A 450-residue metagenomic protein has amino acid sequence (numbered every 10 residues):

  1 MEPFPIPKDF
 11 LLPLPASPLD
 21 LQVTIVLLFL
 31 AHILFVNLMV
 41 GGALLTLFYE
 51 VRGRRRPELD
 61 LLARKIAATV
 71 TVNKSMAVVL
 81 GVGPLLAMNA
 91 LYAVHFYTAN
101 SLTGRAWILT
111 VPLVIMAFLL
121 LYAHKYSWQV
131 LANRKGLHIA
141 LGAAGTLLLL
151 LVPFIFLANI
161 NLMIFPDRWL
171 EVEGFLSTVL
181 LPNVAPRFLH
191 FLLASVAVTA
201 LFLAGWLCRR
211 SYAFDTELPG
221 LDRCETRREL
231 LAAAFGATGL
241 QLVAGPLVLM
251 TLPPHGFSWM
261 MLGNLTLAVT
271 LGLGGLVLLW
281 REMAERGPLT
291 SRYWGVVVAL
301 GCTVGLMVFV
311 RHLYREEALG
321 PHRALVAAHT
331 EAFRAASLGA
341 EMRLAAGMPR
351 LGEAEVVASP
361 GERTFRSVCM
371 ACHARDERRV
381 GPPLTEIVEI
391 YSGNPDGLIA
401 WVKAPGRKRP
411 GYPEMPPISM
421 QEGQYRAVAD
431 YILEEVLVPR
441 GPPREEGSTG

Functional and structural regions predicted by a protein language model:
M1-F29, E58, L62, L86-A106 (+3 more regions): Membrane-interface interhelical loops and short amphipathic "cap" helices that link adjacent transmembrane segments
V36-T46, I108-K125, L189-W206, A268-E282: Hydrophobic cores of alpha-helical transmembrane segments in multi-pass inner/ER membrane proteins, independent
P57-V79, R134-G142, G220-T238, G263 (+1 more regions): Membrane-interfacial loop-to-transmembrane alpha-helix junctions, especially the N-terminal start
N73-L141, V243-G274: Membrane-interface helix-loop-helix modules in multi-pass inner-membrane proteins
A143-G145, L151-L242: Generic multipass alpha-helical transmembrane bundles of integral membrane proteins
P288-R315: Internal/C-terminal transmembrane anchor helices
A336-T364, E445, G450: Electrostatic cytochrome c docking/interface patches
A374, R378, E386-V438: Extracytoplasmic electron-transfer domains, predominantly the class I c-type cytochrome c fold
